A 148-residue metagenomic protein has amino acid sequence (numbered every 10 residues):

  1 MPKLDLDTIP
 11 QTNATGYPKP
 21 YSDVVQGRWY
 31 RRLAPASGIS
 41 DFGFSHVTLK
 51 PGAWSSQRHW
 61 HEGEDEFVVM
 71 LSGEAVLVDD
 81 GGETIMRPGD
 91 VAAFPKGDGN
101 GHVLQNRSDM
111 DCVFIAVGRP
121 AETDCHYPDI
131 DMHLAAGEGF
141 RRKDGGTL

Functional and structural regions predicted by a protein language model:
M1-D41, C125-L148: A short, N-terminal "cap"/entry segment at the start of jelly-roll beta-barrel domains of the cupin/DSBH fold
W29-R32, S45-H61, D98-G99: Conserved short histidine dyad/triad with adjacent acidic residue
P35, P51, P88, R119 (+1 more regions): Active-site donor-binding loop signature of nucleotide-sugar glycosyltransferases
G38, E83, K96-T123: Ligand-binding loop in jelly-roll beta-barrel domains
I39-F44, E62-D65, M70-S72, R87 (+2 more regions): Short connector loops at helix/strand junctions that flank enzyme active sites, especially segments positioning acidic
H46-K50, H61-V78, V117-R119: Short, conserved beta-strand element in jelly-roll/cupin
D80-K96: Short acidic-glycine-tyrosine-enriched beta hairpin
